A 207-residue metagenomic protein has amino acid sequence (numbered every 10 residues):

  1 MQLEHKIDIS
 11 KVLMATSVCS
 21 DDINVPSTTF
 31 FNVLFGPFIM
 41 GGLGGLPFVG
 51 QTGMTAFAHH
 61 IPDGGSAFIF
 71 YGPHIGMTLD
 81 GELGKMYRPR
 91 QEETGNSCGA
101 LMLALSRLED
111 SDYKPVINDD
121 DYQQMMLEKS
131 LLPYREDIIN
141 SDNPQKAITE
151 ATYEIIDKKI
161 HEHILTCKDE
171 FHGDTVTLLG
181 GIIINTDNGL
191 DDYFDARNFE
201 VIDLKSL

Functional and structural regions predicted by a protein language model:
M1-V12, C19-D21, L43-F68, M77-L207: Divalent-metal-activated hydrolytic enzyme cores
V12-L13, G36: A generic secondary-structure signal marking the coil-to-beta-strand transition
D22, G36-P37, I75-G76: Short connector loops/turns at beta-strand edges and beta->alpha or beta->beta junctions
V25-F31, Q51: Short, glycine/acidic-enriched capping/hinge loops at junctions between secondary-structure elements
F30-I39: Short helix-loop-beta junction
